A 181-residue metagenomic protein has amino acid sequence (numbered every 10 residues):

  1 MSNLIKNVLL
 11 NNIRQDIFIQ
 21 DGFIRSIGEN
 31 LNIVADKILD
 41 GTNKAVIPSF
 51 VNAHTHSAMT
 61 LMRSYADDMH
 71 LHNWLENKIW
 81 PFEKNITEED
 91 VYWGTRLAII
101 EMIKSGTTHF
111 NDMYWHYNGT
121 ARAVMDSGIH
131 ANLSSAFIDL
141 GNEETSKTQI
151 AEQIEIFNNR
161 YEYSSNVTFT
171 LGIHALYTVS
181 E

Functional and structural regions predicted by a protein language model:
M1-L4, L9-I47: Histidine-rich, glycine-flanked metal-binding segment
S49-T60: Histidine-centered catalytic micro-motifs
L61-W93, I100, G128-N142, K147 (+1 more regions): Active-site gating loops and adjacent loop-to-helix segments of metal-dependent hydrolytic enzymes
T108-H109: Short acidic/polar active-site loop segments enriched in Thr and Asp
T120-E181: Metal-coordinating catalytic core of metallo-dependent amide/deamination hydrolases
